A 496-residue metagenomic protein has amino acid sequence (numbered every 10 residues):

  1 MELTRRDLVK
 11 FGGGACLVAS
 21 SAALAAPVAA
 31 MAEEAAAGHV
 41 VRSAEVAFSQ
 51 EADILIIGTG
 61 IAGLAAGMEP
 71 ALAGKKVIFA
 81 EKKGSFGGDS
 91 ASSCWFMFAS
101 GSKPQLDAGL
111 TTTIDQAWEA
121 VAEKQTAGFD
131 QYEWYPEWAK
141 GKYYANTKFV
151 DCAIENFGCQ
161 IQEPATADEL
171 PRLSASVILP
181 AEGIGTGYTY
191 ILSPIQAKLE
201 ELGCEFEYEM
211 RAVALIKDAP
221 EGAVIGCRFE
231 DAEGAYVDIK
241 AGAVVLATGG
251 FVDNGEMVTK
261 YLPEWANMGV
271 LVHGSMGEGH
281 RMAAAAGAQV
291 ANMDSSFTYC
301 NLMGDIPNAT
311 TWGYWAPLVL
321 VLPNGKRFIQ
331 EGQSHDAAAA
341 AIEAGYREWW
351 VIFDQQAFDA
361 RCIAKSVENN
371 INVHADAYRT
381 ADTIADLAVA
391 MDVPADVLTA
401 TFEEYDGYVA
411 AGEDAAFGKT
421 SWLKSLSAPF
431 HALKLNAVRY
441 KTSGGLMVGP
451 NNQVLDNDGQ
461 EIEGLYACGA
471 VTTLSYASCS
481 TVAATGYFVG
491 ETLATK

Functional and structural regions predicted by a protein language model:
M1-C16: N-terminal secretory signal peptides and thylakoid transit peptides that target proteins across membranes
M1-E2, A23-I61, A71-L72: C-terminal segment of N-terminal export signals and the immediately downstream linker at the start of the mature
Q50-A52, G234-A243: Core beta-strand elements of the Rossmann-like FAD/NAD(P) dinucleotide-binding domain in flavoenzyme oxidoreductases
A73-S90: Glycine-rich FAD pyrophosphate-binding loop
K140-A235, G255-E256, V409-S427: Conserved redox-cofactor binding core of oxidoreductases
I239, A243-M303, F488: Glycine-rich loop(s) and the adjacent beta-strand/alpha-helix scaffold that form part
H280-M282, Q289-V393: An anion/pyrophosphate-binding glycine-rich loop and adjacent beta-alpha core in soluble alpha-beta enzymes
V397-S475: A glycine-rich dinucleotide-binding beta-alpha-beta segment and adjacent secondary-structure elements that constitute
